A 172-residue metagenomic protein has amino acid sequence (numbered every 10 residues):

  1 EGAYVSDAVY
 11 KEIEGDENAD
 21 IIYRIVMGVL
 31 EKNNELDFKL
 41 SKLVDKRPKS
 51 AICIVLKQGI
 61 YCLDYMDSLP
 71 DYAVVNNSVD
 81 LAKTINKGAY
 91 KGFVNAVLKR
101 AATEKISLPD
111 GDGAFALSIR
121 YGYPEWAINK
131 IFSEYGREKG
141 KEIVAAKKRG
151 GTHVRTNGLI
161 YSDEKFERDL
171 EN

Functional and structural regions predicted by a protein language model:
E1-N172: Class I Rossmann-like S-adenosyl-L-methionine
